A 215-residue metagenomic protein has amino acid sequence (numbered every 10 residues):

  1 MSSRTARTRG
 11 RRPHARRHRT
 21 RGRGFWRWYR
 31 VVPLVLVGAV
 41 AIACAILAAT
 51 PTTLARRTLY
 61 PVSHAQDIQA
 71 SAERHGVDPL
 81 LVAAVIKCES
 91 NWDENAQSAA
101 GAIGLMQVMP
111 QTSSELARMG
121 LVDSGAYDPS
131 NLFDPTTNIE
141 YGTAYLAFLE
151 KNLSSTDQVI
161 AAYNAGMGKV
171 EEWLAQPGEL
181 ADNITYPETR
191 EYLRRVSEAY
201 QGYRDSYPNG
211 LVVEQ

Functional and structural regions predicted by a protein language model:
M1-W28: N-terminal Lys/Arg-rich, disordered targeting/topogenic segments
R7, R19-R21, V35, S98-G101 (+1 more regions): Generic detector of intrinsically disordered, low-complexity, polar/charged segments
R21-L34, I103-M106: Extended, non-globular alpha-helical segments
R30-A49: Hydrophobic membrane-insertion alpha-helices, especially the h-region of bacterial N-terminal signal peptides
L47-Q215: Catalytic glycan-binding domains that act on GlcNAc-containing polysaccharides
